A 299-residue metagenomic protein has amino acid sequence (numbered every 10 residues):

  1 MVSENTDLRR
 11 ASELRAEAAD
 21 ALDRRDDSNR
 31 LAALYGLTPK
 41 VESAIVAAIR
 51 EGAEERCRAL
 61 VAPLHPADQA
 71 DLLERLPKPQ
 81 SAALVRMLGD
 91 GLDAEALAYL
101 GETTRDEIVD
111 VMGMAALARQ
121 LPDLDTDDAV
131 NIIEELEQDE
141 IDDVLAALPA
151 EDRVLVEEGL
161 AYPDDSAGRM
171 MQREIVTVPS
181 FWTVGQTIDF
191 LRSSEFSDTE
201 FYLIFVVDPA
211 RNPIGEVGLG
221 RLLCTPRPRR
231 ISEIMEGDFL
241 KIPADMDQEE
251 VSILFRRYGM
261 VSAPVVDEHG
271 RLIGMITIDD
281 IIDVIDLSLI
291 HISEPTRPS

Functional and structural regions predicted by a protein language model:
V2-L289: Hydrophobic packing positions in regular secondary-structure scaffolds
I290-S299: Single conserved hydrophobic/aromatic residue that forms the stacking wall/gate of nucleotide- or nucleobase-binding
